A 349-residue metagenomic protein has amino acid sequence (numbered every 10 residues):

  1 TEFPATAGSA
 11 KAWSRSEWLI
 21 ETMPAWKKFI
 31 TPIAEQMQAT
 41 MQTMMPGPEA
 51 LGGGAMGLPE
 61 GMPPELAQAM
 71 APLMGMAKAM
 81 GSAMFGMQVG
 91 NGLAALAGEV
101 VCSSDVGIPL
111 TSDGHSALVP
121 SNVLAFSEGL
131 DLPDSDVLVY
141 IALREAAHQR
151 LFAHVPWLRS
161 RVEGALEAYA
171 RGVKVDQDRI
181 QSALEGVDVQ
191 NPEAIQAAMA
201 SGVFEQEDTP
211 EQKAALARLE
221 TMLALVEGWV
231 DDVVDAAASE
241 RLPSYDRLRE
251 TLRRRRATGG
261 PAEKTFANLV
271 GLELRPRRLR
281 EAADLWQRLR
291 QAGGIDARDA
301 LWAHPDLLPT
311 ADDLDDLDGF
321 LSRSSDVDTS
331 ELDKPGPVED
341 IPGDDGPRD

Functional and structural regions predicted by a protein language model:
T1-S121: Auxiliary, metal-adjacent structural segments of Zn-dependent hydrolase domains
S82-S104, F152-F204, A214-R241: Post-HExxH zinc-binding segment in Zn-dependent metallohydrolases
F85, D134-S135, V139, M222 (+2 more regions): Secondary-structure capping and boundary motifs in well-ordered enzyme cores
P109-L124, N191-T209: A short mid-domain helix/strand-loop element embedded in enzyme catalytic domains that forms or borders the active-site
V123-L143: Short pre-active-site segment immediately N-terminal to the catalytic Zn-binding motif
V137-P156, W286: Active-site recognition of the HExxH zinc-binding catalytic motif
E205-D349: Pan-zinc metallopeptidase signature
